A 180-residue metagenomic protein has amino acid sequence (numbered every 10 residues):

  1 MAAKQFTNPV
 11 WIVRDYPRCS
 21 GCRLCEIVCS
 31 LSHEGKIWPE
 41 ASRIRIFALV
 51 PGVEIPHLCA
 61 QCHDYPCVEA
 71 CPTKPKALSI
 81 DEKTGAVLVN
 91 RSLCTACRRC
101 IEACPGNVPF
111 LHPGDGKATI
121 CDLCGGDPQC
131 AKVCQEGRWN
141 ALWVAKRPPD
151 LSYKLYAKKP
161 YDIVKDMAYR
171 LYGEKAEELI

Functional and structural regions predicted by a protein language model:
M1-C19, R23-L49: N-terminal cysteine/histidine-rich coordination modules
A2-P9, A41, V50-Y65, E69-T73 (+2 more regions): Flanking helices and flexible, charged tails adjoining ferredoxin-like Fe-S electron-transfer domains in multi-subunit
D15, V89-N90: Thr-Gly-centered strand-to-loop micro-motif
I80-K83, L88: Mid-length scaffold segments of soluble, non-membrane domains
